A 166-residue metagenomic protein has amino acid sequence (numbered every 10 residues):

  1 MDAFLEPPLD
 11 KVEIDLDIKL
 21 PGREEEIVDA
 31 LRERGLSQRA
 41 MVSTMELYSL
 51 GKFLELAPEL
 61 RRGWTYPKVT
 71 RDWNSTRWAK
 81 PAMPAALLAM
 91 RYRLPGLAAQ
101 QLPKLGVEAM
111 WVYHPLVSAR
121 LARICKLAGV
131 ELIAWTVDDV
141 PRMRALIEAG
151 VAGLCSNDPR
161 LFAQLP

Functional and structural regions predicted by a protein language model:
M1-P166: Short loop-to-alpha-helix "cap/lid" segments that border enzyme active sites across diverse enzyme classes
